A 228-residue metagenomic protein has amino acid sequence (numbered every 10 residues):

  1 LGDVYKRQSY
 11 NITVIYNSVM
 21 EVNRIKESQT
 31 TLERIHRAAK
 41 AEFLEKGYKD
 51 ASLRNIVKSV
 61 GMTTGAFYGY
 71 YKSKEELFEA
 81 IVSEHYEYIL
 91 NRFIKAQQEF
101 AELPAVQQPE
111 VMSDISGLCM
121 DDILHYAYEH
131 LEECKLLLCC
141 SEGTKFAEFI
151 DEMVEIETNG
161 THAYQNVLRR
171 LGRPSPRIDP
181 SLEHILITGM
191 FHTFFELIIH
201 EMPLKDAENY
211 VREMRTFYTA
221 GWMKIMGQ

Functional and structural regions predicted by a protein language model:
L1-Y5: Short, small-residue-biased leader/transition segments that mark boundaries at the very start of proteins
R7-K46, D50-S59, E76: Basic, helix-initiating cap at the start of DNA-binding domains
R7-V19, H125, E129, N159-N166 (+1 more regions): C-terminal peripheral helix-coil segments that are non-catalytic and often amphipathic
R34-A41, E45, N55, S59 (+6 more regions): Alpha-helical structural segments
G61-Y71: Short hydrophobic/aromatic patch on the recognition helix
L90-S116, Y164-S175: Short, flexible, glycine-rich and Lys/Arg-enriched loop motifs at helix boundaries that contact anionic partners
F100-P104, C134-S141, L168-L171, F194-M202 (+1 more regions): Secondary-structure edge/capping motif, primarily at the C-terminal ends of alpha-helices and the immediately following
D114, L118-E129, G143-R170, S181-T188: Amphipathic alpha-helical packing segments from all-alpha helical-bundle domains
